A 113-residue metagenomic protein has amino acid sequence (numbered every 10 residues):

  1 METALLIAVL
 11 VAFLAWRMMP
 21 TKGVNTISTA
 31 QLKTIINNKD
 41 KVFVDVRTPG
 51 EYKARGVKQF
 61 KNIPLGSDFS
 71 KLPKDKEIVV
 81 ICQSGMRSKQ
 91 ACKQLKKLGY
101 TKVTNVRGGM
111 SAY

Functional and structural regions predicted by a protein language model:
M1-V42, V46-K53: Flexible, polar/low-complexity N-terminal or interdomain linker segments that lie immediately upstream of folded
I27, G56-K58, M86, Q90: Residues at secondary-structure transition points
N37-V42, K58-Q59, K76-E77: Short active-site oxyanion
Y52-K58, S70-P73: Short loop/helix-cap segments at secondary-structure boundaries that form the rim of catalytic
G56-F60, Q94-K97: Short, glycine/charged-enriched secondary-structure capping and boundary segments
I63-P64: Short acidic-hydrophobic, aromatic-tinged amphipathic segments that line or gate anion-handling sites
S67-Y113: Catalytic cysteine-centered active loop of the rhodanese-like fold, especially the PTP/DSP P-loop
